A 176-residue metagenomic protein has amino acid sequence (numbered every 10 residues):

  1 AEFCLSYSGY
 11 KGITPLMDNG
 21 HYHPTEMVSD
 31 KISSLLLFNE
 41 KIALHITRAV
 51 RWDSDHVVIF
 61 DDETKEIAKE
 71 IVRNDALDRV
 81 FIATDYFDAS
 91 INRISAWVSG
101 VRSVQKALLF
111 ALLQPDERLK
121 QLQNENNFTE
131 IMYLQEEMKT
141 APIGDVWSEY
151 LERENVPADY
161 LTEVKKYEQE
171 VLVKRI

Functional and structural regions predicted by a protein language model:
A1: Basic- and aromatic-lined ligand-binding clefts that recognize polyanionic substrates
L5-M17, H23-I176: Histidine-acidic metal/acid-base catalytic patches
